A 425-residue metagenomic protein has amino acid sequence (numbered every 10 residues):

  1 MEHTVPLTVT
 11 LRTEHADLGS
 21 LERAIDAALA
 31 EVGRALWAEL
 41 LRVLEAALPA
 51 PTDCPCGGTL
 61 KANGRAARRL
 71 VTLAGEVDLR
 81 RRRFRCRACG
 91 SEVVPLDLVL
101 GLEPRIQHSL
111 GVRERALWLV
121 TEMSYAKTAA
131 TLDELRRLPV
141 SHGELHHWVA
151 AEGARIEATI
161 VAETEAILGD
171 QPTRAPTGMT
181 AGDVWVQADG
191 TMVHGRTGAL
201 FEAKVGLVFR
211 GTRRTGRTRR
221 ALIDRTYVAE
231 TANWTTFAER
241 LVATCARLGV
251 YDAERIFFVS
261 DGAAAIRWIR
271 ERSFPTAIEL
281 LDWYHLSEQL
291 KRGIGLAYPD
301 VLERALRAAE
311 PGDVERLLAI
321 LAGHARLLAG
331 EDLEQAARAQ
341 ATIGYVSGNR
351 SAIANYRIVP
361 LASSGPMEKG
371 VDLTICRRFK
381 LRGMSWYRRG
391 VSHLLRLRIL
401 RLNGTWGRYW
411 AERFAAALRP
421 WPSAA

Functional and structural regions predicted by a protein language model:
M1-L41, R81-A425: Catalytic center-proximal scaffold of phosphoryl-transfer enzymes
A46-T52, A66, L79-R82: Short metal-coordination and nucleic-acid-contact micro-motifs, chiefly zinc-binding Cys/His arrays
T52-C54, A175: Charge-rich, acidic-biased intrinsically disordered regions
P55-T59, L73, R87-S91: Short Cys/His-rich metal-coordination motifs, predominantly Zn2+-binding knuckles/fingers
T59-D78: Short recognition patches in nucleic-acid-associated and regulatory proteins
